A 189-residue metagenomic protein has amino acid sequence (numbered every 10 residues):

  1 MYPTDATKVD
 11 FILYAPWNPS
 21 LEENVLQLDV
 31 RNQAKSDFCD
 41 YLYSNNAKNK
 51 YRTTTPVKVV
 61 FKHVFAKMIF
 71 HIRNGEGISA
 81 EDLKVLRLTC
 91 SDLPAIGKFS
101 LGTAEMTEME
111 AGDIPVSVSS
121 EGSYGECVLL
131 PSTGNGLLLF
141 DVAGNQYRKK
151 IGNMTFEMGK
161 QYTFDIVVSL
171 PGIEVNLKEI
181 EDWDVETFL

Functional and structural regions predicted by a protein language model:
M1-D82, S117-S123, P131, V142 (+2 more regions): Short, low-hydrophobicity acidic/polar segments
G75, L83-S91, F156, T163 (+1 more regions): N-terminal small/polar-rich segments of proteins
G77-A111: Short, ordered, surface-exposed loop/turn motifs in non-cytosolic proteins
L86-L88, G136-D141: Short conserved beta-strand and strand-loop elements enriched in small hydrophobics with frequent Asp/Gly
M106-G122: Extended, solvent-exposed segments with strong compositional bias
L129-G136: A short, compositionally biased
Y147-S169: C2-type phospholipid-binding modules
T163, V167-L189: Intrinsically disordered, low-complexity repeat and linker tracts
